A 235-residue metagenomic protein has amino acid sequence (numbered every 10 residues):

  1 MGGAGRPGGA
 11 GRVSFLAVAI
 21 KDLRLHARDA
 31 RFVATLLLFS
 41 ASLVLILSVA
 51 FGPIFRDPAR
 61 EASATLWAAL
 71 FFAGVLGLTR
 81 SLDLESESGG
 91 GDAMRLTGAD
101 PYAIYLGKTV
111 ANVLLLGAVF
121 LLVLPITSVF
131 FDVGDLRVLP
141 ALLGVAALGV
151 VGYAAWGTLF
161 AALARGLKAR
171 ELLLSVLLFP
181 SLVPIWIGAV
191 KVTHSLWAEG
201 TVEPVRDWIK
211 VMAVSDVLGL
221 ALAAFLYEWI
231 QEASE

Functional and structural regions predicted by a protein language model:
R6-L36: Aromatic- and glycine-rich beta-strand/loop motifs that create alpha-glucan
H26, P58, V75-R95, T109: Transmembrane helix boundary and interhelical loop/hinge segments in multi-pass membrane proteins
A30-G52, W67-F72, L177-G188, S215-A223: Hydrophobic alpha-helical transmembrane segments of multi-pass membrane transport/permease proteins
L47-S48, V202-E235: Alpha-helical transmembrane segments of multi-pass membrane transporters/translocases
A50-E61, P125-A147, T193-I209: Membrane-interfacial helix-loop-helix connectors in multipass membrane proteins
P101-S128: Selective transmembrane-helix segments that form parts of the transport pathway or gating/packing helices in multipass
V145-F179, E232-E235: A structural motif at transmembrane helix-loop-helix junctions in multipass membrane proteins
A154-A161, I185-A198: Transmembrane alpha-helical segments of integral membrane proteins
